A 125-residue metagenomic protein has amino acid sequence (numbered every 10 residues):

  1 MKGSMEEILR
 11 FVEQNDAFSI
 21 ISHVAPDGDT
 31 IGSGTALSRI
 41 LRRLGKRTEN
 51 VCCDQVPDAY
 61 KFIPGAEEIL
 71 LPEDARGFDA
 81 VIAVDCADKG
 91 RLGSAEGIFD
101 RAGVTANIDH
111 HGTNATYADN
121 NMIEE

Functional and structural regions predicted by a protein language model:
M1-E125: Replace "Mg2+/Mn2+-dependent" with "divalent metal-dependent
